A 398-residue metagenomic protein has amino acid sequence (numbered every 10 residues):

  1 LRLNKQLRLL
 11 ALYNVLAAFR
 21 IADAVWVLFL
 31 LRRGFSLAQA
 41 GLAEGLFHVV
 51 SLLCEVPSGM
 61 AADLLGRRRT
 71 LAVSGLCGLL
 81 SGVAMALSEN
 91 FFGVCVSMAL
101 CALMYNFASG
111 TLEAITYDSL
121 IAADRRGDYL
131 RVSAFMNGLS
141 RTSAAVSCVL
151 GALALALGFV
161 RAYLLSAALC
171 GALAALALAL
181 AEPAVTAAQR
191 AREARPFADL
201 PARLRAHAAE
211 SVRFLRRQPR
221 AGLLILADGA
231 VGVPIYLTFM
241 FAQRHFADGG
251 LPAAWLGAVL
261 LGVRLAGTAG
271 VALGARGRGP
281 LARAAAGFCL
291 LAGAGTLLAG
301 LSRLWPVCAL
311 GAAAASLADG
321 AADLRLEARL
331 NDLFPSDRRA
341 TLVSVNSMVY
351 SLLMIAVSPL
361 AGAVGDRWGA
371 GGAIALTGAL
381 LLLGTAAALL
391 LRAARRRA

Functional and structural regions predicted by a protein language model:
L1-L53, Q218-L261: Helix-loop boundary and gating motifs at the non-cytosolic
L1-N4, A181-L226: Juxtamembrane intracellular "pre-TM" segments in multi-pass secondary transporters
V15, S81, F92-A108, P306-A321: Hydrophobic core of transmembrane alpha-helices in multi-pass small-molecule transporters, especially MFS/SLC-type
E44, R68, H245-A398: C-terminal transmembrane bundle of multi-pass solute transporters/carriers
L52-E89: Conserved MFS/SLC helix-loop-helix module at the cytosolic interface between two early adjacent transmembrane helices
L76-N90, L290-R303: C-terminal ends and interior cores of transmembrane alpha-helices in multi-pass membrane transporters/permeases
M98-R141: Cytoplasmic helix-loop-helix junction between adjacent transmembrane helices in 12-TM secondary transporters
S166-F197, L390-A398: Helix-loop junctions on the cytosolic side of multi-pass membrane transporters, especially the intracellular loop
